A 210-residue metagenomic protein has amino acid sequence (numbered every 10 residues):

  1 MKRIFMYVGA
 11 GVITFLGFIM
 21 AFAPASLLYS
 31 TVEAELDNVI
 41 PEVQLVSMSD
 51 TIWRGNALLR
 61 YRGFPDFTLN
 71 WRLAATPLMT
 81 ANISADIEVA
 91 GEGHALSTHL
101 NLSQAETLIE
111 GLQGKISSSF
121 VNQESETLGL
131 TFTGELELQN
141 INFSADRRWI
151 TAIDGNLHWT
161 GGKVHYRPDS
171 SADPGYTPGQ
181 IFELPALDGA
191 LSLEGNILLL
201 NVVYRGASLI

Functional and structural regions predicted by a protein language model:
K2-A23: Hydrophobic membrane-insertion alpha-helices, especially the h-region of bacterial N-terminal signal peptides
A25-S47: Alpha-helical transmembrane signal-anchor/signal-peptide segments
E35-N38, S117-S119, S192-N196: Flexible, solvent-exposed coil segments and beta strand-coil junctions, predominantly the extracellular/periplasmic
V43-N142: N-terminal beta-strand/beta-hairpin edge segment
L69-L78, I150-I197: Beta-propeller and related beta-repeat scaffolds in trafficking/envelope systems
A85, G114, I153-L157, L200: Transmembrane beta-strands of outer-membrane beta-barrel proteins
T133-E135, A145-A152: Charged, low-complexity intrinsically disordered regions
L193-I210: Extracytoplasmic/luminal low-complexity segments enriched in Pro/Gly and acidic/polar residues that act as flexible
